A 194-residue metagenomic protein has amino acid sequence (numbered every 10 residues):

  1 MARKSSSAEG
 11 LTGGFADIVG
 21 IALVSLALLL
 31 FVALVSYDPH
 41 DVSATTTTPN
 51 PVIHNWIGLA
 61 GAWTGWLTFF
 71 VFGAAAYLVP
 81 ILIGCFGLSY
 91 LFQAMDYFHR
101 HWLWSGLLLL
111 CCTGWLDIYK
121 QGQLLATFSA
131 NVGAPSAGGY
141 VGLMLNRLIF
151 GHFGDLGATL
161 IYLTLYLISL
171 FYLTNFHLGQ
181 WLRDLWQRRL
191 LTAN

Functional and structural regions predicted by a protein language model:
M1-N194: Alpha-helical transmembrane segments used as membrane anchors
